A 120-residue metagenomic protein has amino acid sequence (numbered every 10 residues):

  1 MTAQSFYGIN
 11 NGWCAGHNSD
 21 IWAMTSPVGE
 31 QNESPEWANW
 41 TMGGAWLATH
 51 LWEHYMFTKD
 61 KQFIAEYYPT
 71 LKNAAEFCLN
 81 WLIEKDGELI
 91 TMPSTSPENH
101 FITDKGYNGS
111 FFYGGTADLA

Functional and structural regions predicted by a protein language model:
M1-G8, T70-D86: Long, well-ordered core segments of solenoidal/helical folds
I9-I64, L79-A120: The feature captures the catalytic groove of carbohydrate-active enzymes
A65-P69: Aromatic- and glycine-enriched glycan-recognition loops and surfaces that form the carbohydrate-binding subsites
